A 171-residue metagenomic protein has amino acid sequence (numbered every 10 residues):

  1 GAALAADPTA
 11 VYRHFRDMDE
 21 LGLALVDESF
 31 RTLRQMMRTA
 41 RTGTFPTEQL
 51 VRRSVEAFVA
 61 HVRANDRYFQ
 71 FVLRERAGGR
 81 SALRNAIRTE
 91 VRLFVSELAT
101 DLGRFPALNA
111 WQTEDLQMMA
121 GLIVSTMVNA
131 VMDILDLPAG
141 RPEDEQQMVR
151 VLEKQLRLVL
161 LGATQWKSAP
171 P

Functional and structural regions predicted by a protein language model:
G1-E20, A24: Helix-turn-helix
A3, F71-E75, L122, T126: Short acidic/histidine-centered micro-motifs embedded in hydrophobic/aromatic stretches that mark compact functional
A24, R38-R67, T113-I123, V149: Hydrophobic alpha-helical connector segments
L25-R53, F69-Q70, V95-A107: Amphipathic alpha-helical linker/stalk segments
R31-R34, S81-A107, Q117-S125, N129-M132 (+2 more regions): Amphipathic alpha-helical packing segments from all-alpha helical-bundle domains
R63-A82, A99, N129-D136: Amphipathic alpha-helical segments used for helix-helix packing
Q70-L73, W111, E143, S168-P171: Short, hydrophobic secondary-structure boundary micro-motifs
L108, L137-R141, W166: Transmembrane helix-loop junctions in multipass membrane proteins, especially transporters and channels
